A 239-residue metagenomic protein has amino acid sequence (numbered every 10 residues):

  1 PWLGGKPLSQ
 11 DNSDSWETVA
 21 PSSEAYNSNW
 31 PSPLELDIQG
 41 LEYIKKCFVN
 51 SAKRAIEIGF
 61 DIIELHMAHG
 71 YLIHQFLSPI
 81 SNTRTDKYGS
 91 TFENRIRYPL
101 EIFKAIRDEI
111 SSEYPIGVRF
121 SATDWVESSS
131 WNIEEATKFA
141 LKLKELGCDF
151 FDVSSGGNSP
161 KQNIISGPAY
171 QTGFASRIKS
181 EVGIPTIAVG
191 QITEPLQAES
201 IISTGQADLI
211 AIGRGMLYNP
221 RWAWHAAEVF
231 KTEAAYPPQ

Functional and structural regions predicted by a protein language model:
P1-Q239: Flavin-dependent oxidoreductase catalytic cores
